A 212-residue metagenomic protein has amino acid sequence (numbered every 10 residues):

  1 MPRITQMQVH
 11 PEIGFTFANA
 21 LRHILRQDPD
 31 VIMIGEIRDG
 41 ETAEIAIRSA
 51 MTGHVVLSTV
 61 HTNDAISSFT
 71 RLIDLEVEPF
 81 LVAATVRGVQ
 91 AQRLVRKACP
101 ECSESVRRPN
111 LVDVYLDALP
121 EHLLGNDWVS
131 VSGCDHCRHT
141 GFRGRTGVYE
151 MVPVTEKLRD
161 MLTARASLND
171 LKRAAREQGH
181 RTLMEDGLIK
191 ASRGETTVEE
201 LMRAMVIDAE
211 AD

Functional and structural regions predicted by a protein language model:
M1-D212: Short, flexible helix-loop junctions that flank or precede catalytic/ligand sites
